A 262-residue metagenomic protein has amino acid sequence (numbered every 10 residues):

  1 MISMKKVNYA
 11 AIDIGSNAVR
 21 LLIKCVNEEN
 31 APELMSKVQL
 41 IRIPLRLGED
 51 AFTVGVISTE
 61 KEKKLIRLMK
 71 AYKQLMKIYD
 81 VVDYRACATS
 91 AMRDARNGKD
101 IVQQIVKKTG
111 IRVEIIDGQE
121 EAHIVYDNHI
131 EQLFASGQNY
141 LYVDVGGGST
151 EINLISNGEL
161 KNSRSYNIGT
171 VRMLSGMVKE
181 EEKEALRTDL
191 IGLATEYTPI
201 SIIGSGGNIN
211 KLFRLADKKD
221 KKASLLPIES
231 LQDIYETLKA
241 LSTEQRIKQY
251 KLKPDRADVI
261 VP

Functional and structural regions predicted by a protein language model:
M1-S3: Short, Lys/Arg-enriched N-terminal segments with co-localized hydrophobic residues within the first ~10-30 amino acids
K5-S36: N-terminal basic/disordered segments at the start of proteins
Y9, I23, D50-V81, T89-Q103 (+2 more regions): Helical "lid/coupling" subdomains associated with nucleotide-phosphate turnover
D13-A18, V143-S149, S205-N208: A short acidic Gly-Thr/Ser loop motif
A31-V38, Y79-V82, I111: A generic structural motif
L34-L45, E159-R164, G204: Short coil-to-beta-strand
A86: Dinucleotide-binding Rossmann-like beta1-alpha1 core, especially the glycine-rich loop that anchors the ADP
